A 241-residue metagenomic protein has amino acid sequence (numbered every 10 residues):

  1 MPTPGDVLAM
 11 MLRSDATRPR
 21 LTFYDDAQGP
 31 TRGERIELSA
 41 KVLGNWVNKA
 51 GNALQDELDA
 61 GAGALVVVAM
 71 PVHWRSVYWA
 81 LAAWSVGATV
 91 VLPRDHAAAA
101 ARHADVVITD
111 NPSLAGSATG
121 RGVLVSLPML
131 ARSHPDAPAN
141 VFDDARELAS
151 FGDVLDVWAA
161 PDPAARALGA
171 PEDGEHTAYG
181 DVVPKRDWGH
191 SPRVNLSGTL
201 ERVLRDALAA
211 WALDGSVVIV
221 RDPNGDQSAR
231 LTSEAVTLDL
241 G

Functional and structural regions predicted by a protein language model:
P2-T22: A short N-terminal helical cap/helix-turn-helix that marks the beginning of AMP-binding/adenylate-forming
L21-A60, A159-S191, N195-S197: Conserved AMP-binding/adenylate-forming core of the ANL superfamily
D25, V68-V72, R94-D95, I108-S113 (+4 more regions): Structural motif
A53-A88, W188-W211: Conserved AMP-binding/adenylate-forming
A64, R102-D105, G120, P192 (+1 more regions): Conserved acidic residues
G87, D181-S191, L200-G241: Conserved AMP-binding/adenylation subdomain of ANL enzymes
V91-R102: Short acidic low-complexity segments
L92, I108, L114-S117, R121-V182 (+1 more regions): Preference for solvent-exposed, low-hydrophobicity sequence contexts
